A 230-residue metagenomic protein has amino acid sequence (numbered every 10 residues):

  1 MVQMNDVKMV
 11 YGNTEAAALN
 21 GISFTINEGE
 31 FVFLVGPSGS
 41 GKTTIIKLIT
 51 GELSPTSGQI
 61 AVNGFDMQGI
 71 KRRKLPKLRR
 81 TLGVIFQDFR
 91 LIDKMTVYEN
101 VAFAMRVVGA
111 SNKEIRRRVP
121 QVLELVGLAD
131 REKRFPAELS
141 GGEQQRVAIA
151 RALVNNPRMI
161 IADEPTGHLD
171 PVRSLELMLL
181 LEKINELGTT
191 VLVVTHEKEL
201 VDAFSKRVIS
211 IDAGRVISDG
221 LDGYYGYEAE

Functional and structural regions predicted by a protein language model:
M1, V10-G21, K71: A short, flexible loop at the N-terminus of ABC-type nucleotide-binding domains that lies
T50: Helix-to-loop junction immediately C-terminal to a conserved catalytic motif
G58-D66: Conserved ABC transporter NBD signature motif
M95-F103: Short coil-to-helix segment of the ABC ATPase nucleotide-binding domain corresponding to the Q-loop/switch region
F135-L139, E143: Conserved ABC ATPase signature
V154-R158: A short, proline-enriched helix->beta-strand linker immediately N-terminal to the Walker B motif in ABC-type P-loop
I160-D163: Catalytic Walker B motif of ABC-type/P-loop ATPase nucleotide-binding domains
